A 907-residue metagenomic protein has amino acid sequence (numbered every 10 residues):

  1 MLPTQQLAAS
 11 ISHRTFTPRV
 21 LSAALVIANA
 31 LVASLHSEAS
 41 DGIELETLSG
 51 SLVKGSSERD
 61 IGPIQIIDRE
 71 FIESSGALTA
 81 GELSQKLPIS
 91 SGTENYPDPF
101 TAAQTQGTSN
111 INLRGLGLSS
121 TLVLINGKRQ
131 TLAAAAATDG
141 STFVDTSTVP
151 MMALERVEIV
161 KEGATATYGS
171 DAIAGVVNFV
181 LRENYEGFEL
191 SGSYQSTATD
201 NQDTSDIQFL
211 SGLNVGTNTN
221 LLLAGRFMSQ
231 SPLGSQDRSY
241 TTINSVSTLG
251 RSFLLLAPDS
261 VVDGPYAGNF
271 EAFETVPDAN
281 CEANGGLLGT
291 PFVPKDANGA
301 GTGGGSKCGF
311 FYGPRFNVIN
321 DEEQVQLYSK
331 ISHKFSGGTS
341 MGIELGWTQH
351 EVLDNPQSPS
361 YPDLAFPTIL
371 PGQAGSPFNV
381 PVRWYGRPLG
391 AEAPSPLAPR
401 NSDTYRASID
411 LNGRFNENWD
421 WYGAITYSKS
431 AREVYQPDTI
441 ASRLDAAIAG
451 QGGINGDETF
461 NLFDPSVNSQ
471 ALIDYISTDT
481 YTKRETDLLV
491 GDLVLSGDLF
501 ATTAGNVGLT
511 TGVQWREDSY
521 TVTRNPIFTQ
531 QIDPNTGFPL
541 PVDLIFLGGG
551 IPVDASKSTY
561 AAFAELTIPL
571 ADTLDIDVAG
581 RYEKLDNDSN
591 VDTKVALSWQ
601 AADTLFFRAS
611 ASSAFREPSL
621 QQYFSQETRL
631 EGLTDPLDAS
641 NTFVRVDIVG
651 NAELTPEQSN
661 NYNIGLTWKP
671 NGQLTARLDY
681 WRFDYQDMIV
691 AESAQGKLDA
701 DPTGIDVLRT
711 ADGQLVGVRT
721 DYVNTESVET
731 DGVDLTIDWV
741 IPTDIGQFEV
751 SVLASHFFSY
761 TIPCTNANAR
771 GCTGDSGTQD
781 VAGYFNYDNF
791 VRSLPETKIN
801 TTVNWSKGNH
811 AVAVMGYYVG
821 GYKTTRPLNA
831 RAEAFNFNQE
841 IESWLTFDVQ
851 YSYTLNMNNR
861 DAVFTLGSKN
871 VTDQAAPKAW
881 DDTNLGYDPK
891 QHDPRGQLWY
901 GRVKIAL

Functional and structural regions predicted by a protein language model:
L2, A441, F758-S759, M815-L828 (+1 more regions): C-terminal beta-signal and adjacent terminal beta-strands/loops of Gram-negative outer-membrane beta-barrel proteins
D41, N184-G187, T217-N218, S336-T339 (+8 more regions): Short loop/turn motifs that connect adjacent beta-strands in outer-membrane beta-barrel proteins
L45-S75, G81, T105, A133-T138: N-terminal periplasmic "start-of-domain" segments of outer-membrane beta-barrel proteins
S56, Q85-R129: Extracytoplasmic beta-strand/coil segments of soluble accessory domains associated with Gram-negative outer-membrane
A80-L83, I111-N112, N126, V144-S147 (+2 more regions): N-terminal periplasmic accessory domains that precede and gate Gram-negative outer-membrane beta-barrel machines
K128-K161: Short acidic/polar hinge/loop motifs at secondary-structure boundaries that mediate gating or recognition
T138, I243-T248, A283-E322, Y328 (+5 more regions): Surface-exposed, low-complexity loop segments enriched in small/polar and acidic residues
L630, V750, A754-N856, D881: C-terminal beta-barrel architecture of Gram-negative outer-membrane proteins
